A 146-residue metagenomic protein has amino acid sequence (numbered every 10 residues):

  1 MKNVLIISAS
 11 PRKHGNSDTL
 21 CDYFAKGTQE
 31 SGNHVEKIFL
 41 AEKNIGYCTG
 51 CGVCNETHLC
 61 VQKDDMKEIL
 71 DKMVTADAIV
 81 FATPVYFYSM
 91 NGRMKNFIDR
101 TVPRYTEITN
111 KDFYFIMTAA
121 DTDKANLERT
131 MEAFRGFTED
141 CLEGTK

Functional and structural regions predicted by a protein language model:
M1-A82, Y88-R104, E139: N-terminal beta1-alpha1-beta2 submodule of the flavodoxin-like/Rossmannoid cofactor-binding fold
V85-F87, A120-D121: Short glycine-rich anion-binding loops that position phosphate/pyrophosphate groups of nucleotides and phosphorylated
G92, Y105-K146: Short, glycine-/small-residue-rich phosphate/pyrophosphate-handling segment
